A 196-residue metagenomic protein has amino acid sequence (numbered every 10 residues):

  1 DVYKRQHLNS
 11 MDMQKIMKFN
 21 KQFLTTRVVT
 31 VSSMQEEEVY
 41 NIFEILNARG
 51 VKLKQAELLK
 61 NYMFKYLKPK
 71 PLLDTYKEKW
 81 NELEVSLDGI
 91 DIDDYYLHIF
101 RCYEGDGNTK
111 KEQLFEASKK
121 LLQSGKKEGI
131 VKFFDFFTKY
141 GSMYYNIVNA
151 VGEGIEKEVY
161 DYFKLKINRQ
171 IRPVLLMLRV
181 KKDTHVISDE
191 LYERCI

Functional and structural regions predicted by a protein language model:
K4-I196: Polyanionic (Asp/Glu-rich) segments that form extended negatively charged tracts
